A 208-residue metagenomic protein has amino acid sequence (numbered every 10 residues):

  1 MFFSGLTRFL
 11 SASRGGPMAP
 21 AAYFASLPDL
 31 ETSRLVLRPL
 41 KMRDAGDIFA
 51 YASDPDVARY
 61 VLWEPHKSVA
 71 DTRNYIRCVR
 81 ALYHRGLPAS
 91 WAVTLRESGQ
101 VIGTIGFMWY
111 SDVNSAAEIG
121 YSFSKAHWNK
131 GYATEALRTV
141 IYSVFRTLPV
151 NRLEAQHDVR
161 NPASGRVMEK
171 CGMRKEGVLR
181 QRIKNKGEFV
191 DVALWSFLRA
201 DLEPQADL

Functional and structural regions predicted by a protein language model:
F2-R59, S90-L208: Acyl-donor (CoA/ACP) binding surface of acyl/acetyltransferases
D56-C78, A89-W91: Conserved GNAT-fold acetyl-CoA-binding loop/helix
D71, R77-R80, A193, L198: Juxtamembrane helix-loop transition sites at the ends of transmembrane segments in multi-pass membrane proteins
V79-Y83, V144: Hydrophobic helix-cap positions at the C-terminus of alpha-helices in RecA-like/P-loop ATPase nucleotide-binding cores
L82-G86, M173: Short loop/turn motifs at secondary-structure junctions and domain boundaries
